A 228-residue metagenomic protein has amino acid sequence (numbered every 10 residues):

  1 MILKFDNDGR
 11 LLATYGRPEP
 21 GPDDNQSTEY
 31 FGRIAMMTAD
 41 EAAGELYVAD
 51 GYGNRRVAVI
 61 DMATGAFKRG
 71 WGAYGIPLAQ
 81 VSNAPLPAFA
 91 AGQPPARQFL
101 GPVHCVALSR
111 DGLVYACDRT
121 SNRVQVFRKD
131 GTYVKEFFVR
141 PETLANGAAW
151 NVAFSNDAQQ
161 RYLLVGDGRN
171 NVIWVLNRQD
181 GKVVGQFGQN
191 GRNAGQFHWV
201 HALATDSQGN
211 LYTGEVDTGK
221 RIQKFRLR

Functional and structural regions predicted by a protein language model:
M1-R228: Eukaryotic scaffold repeat domains enriched in small/polar residues
